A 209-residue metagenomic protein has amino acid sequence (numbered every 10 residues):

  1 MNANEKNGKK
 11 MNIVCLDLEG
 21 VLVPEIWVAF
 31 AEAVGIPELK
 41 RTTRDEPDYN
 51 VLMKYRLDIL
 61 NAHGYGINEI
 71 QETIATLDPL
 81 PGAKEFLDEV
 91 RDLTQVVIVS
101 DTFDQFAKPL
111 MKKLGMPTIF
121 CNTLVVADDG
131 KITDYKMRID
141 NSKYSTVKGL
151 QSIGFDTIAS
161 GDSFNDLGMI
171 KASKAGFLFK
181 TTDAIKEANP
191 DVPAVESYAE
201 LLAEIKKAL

Functional and structural regions predicted by a protein language model:
M1-N7: Short, low-complexity, charge-dense intrinsically disordered segments
K9-T123, A127-D128: Alpha-helical substrate-recognition element adjacent to the catalytic core
D88, K148, L167-G168: Alpha-helical segments flanking ligand/cofactor-binding loops in enzyme cores
V96-D101, F155-E196: Acidic, Mg2+-coordinating phosphoryl-transfer loop and its flanking beta/alpha structural elements, shared across
D104-K108, D166-L167, L202: Short, well-ordered alpha-helical microsegments
Q105-T157, A188: Substrate-recognition "cap/lid" segment bordering the active-site pocket of phosphatases
C121-V126, T181-I185, A199-L201: Short, acidic/turn-prone active-site loops that include or flank metal/cofactor- and phosphate-binding residues
E204-L209: Short amphipathic alpha-helix with an adjacent loop that forms part of the alpha/beta core around
